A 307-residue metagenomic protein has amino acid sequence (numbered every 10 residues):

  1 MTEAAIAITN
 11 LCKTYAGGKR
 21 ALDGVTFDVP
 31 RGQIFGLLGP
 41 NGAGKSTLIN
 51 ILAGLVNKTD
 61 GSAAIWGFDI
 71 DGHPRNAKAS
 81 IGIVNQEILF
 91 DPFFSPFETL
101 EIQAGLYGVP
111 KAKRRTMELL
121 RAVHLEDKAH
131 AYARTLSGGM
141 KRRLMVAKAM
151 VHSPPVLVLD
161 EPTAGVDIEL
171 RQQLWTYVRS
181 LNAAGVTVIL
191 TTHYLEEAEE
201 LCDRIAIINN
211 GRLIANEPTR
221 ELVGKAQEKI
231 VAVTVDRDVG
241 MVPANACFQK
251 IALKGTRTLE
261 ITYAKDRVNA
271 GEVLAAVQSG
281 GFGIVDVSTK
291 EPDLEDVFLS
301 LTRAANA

Functional and structural regions predicted by a protein language model:
M1-I8, C12-G24, R31, P74: A short, flexible loop at the N-terminus of ABC-type nucleotide-binding domains that lies
E101, G105-K128: Conserved ABC ATPase "signature" region
Y132-L136: Conserved ABC ATPase signature
S153: Conserved catalytic motifs of ABC-family nucleotide-binding domains
L157-D160: Catalytic Walker B motif of ABC-type/P-loop ATPase nucleotide-binding domains
W175-A264: ABC transporter nucleotide-binding domain
E228-L301, A307: Short, charged/small-residue-rich alpha-helical element at the C-terminal edge of ABC transporter nucleotide-binding
